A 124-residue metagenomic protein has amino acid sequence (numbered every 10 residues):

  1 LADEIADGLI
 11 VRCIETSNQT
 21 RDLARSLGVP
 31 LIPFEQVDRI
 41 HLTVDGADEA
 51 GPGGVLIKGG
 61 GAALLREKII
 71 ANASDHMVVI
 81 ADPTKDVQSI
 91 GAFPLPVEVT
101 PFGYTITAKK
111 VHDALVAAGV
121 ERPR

Functional and structural regions predicted by a protein language model:
L1-I5: Glycine-rich N-terminal segment of FAD-binding domains in flavoprotein oxidoreductases, spanning the beta-loop-helix
A6-L9, S26: Active-site histidine-anchored catalytic micro-motif
L9-N18, I80-A81: Short internal beta-strands
R21-R124: Conserved phosphate- and dinucleotide-binding cores of soluble alpha/beta proteins, encompassing both enzyme active
